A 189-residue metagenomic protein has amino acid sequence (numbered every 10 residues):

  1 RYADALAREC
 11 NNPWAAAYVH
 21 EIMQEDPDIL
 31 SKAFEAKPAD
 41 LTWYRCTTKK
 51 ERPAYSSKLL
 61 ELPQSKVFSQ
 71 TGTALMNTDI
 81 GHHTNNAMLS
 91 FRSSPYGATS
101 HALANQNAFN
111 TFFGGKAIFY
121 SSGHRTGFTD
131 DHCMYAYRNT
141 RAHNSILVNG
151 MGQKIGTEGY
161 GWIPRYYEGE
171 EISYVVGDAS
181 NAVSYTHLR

Functional and structural regions predicted by a protein language model:
R1-P38: C-terminal, helix-dominated tail/subdomain
I29-R189: Catalytic and substrate-binding regions of extracellular carbohydrate-active enzymes, especially polysaccharide lyases
